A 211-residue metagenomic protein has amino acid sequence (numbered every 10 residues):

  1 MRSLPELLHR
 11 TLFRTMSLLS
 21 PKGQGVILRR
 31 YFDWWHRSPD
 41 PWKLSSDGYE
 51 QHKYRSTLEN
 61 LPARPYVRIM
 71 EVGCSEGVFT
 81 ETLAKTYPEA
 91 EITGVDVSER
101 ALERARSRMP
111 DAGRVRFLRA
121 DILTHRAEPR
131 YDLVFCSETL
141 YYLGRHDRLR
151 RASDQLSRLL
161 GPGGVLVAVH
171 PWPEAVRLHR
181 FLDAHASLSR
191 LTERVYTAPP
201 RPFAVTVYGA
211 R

Functional and structural regions predicted by a protein language model:
R2-L61: Conserved class I S-adenosyl-L-methionine
E76-Y87: Conserved SAM-binding loop of SAM-dependent methyltransferases across substrates and taxa, primarily the Class I
S98-R100: Conserved SAM/SAH-binding beta-strand->alpha-helix loop
A105-R106: Conserved SAM-binding loop
D111-L123: Conserved SAM-binding strand-loop segment of SAM-dependent methyltransferases
R126-V134: A short acidic, Gly/Pro-enriched loop at the edge of an enzyme's catalytic core that lines a small-molecule cofactor
R150-P162: A short glycine-rich, Lys/Arg-flanked "PGG" loop and its adjoining helix->strand segment in the class I
G163-H170: Conserved beta-strand signature within the Rossmann-like core of class I S-adenosyl-L-methionine
